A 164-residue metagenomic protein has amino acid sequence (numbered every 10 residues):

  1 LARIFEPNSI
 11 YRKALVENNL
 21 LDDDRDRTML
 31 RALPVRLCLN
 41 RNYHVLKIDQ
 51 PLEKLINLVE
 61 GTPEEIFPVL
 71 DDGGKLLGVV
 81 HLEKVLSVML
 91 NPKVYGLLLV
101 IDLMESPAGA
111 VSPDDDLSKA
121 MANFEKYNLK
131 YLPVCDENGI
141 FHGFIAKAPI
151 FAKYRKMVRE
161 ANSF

Functional and structural regions predicted by a protein language model:
L1-S9: Membrane-embedded transport cores of multi-pass solute transporters
I10-N42, I56-L58, L76-Y131, E137-F164: Tandem CBS (Bateman) regulatory domains
L46-Q50, S112: A short beta-loop-alpha structural element at the N-terminal edge of CoA-dependent acyl/N-acetyltransferase catalytic
P51-L52, V59-P68: Long hydrophobic segments that form regular secondary structure
P68-L70, V79: Short, conserved beta-strand edge motifs with alternating hydrophobic and charged residues
L70-D71, C135-D136: Core beta-strand residues in small-molecule sensory/regulatory alpha/beta domains
